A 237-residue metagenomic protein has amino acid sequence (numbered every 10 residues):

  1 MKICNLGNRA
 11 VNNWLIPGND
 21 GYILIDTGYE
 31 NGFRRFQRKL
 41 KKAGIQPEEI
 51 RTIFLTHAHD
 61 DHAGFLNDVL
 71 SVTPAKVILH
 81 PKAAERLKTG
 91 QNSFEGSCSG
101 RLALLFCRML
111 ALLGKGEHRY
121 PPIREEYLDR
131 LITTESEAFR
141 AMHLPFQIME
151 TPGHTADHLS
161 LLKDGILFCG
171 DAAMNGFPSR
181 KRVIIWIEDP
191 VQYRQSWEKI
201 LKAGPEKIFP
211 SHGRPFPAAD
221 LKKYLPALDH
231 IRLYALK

Functional and structural regions predicted by a protein language model:
M1-A43, S160-G170, M174: Conserved beta-strand hairpin/beta-sheet module of binuclear metal-dependent hydrolase folds, prominently
I23-I25, F54, V77, F168 (+1 more regions): Residue-level marker for buried hydrophobic side chains located in beta-strands that build the well-ordered beta-sheet
E30-N31, Y120-P122, P145-A219, H230: Metallo-beta-lactamase
K41-L131: Active-site HxH/HxHxD metal-binding segment of metal-dependent hydrolases
F65, Y193-S196, Y224-A227: A general structural detector for well-ordered alpha-helical segments in enzyme core domains, enriched
S93-C98, I187, P226-L228: Short, hinge-like loop/turn segments at secondary-structure boundaries
L128-R130, T134-A138, M142, F146-I148: Anionic-ligand binding region
A218-K237: Short, electropositive alpha-helical surface patch
